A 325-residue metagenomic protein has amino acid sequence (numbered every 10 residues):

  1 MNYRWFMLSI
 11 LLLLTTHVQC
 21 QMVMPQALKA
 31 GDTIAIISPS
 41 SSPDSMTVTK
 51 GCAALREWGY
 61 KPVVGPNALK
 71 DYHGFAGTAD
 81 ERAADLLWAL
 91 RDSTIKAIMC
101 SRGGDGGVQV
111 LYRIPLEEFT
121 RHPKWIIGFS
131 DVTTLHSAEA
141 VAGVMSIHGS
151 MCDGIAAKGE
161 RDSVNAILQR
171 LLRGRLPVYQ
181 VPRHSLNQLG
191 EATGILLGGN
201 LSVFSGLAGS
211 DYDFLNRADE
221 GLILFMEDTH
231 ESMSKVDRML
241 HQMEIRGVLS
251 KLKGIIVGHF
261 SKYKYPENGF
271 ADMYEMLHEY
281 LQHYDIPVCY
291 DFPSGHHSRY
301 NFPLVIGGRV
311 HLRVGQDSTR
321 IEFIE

Functional and structural regions predicted by a protein language model:
M1-M22: Bacterial Sec-dependent N-terminal signal peptides
C20-T94: ATP/NTP phosphate-donor binding region
T33, S42-V48, A54, E191-E231: Conserved beta-alpha junction segments in alpha/beta enzyme cores
G103-R121: Short Gly/Thr/Asp-enriched flexible loops that form oxyanion-binding sites at enzyme active sites
L116-E139, M145-M151, P287: Short, acidic/small-residue loops that bind anionic groups at enzyme active sites
M145-Y212: Conserved anion/nucleotide-ligand pocket segment
L215-M273: Internal helical hairpin/lid segments
K262-E325: ATP/nucleoside-binding phosphotransfer catalytic cores, i.e., glycine-rich phosphate-binding loops
